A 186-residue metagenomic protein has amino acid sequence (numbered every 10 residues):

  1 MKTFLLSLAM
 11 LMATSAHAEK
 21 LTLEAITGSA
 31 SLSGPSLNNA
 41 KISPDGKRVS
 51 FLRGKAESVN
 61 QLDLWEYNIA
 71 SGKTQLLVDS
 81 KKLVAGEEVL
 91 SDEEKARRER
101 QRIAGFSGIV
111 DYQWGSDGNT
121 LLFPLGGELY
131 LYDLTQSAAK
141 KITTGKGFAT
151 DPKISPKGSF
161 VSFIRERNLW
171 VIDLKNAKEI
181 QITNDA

Functional and structural regions predicted by a protein language model:
F4-M12: Sec-dependent N-terminal signal peptides
S7, H17-A186: Beta-propeller folds
